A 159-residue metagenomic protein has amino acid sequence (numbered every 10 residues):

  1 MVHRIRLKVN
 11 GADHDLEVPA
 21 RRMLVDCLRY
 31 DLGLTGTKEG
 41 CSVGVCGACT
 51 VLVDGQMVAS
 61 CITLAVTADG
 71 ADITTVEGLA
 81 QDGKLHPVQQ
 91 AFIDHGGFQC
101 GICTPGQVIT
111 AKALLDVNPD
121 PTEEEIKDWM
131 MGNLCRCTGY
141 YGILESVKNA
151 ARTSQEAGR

Functional and structural regions predicted by a protein language model:
M1-R159: Signature of N-terminal electron-transfer/Fe-S-associated modules in redox systems
